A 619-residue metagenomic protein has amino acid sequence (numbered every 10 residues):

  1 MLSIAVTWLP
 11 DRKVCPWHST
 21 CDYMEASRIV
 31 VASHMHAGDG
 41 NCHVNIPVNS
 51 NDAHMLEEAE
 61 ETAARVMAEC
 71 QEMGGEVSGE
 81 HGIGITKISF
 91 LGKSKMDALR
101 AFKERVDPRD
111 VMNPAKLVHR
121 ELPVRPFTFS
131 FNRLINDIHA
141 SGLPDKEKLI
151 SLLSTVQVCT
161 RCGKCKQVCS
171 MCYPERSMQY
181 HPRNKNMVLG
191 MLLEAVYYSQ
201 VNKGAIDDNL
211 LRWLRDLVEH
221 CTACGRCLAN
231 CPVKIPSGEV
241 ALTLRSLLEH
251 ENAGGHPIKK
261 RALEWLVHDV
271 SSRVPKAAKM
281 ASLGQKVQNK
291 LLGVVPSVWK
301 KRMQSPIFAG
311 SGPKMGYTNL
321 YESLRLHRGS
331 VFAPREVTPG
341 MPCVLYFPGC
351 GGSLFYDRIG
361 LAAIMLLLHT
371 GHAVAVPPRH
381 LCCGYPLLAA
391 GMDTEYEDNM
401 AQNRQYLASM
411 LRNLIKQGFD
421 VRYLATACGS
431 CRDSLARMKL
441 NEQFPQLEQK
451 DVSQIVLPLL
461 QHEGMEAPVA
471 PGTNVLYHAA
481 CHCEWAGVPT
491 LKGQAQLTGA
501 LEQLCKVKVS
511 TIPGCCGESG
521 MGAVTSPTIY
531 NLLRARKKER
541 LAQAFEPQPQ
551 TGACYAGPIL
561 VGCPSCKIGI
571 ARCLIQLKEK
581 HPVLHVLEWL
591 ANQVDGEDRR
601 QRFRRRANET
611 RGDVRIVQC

Functional and structural regions predicted by a protein language model:
M1, A32-C42, C162, D216-C221 (+2 more regions): A glycine-rich, aromatic-flanked flexible loop/lid motif
M1-V158, R176-M178, N184, S246: Conserved glycine-rich FAD pyrophosphate-binding loop
A32-H34, H43-N45, S78, M112-N113 (+6 more regions): Structured core elements
N45, A53-E57, V168-S170, S177-Y180 (+8 more regions): Extended hydrophobic-aromatic, low-complexity segments
L134-I138, C172-R212, K234-L263, L587: Non-heme iron-sulfur electron-transfer modules
D137-R161, Y197-A223: Ferredoxin-like iron-sulfur electron-transfer modules
T160, K164-E194, H220-L247, S434-R437 (+1 more regions): Iron-sulfur cluster-binding cysteine motifs and their immediate structural context in ferredoxin-like electron-transfer
S237-C619: Iron-sulfur cluster-binding electron-transfer modules in prokaryotic oxidoreductases
